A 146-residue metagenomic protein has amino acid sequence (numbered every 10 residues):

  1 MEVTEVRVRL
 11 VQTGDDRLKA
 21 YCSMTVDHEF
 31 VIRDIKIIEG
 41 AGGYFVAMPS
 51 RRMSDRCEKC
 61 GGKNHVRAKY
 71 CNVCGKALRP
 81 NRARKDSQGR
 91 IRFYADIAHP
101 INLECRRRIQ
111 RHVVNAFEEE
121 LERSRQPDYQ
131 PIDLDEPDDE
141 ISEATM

Functional and structural regions predicted by a protein language model:
M1-D34: Short, charged/polar N-terminal "headpieces" of proteins
L18, G43, A83-D138: Long, charge-rich boundary regions
F30-R51: A short, structured beta-strand/loop element
M53-S54, R67: Short metal-coordination and nucleic-acid-contact micro-motifs, chiefly zinc-binding Cys/His arrays
C57-C60, C71-C74: Short cysteine-rich clusters marking metal-coordination/redox-active sites
G61-N64, A77-L78: Cys/His-rich microdomains that often coordinate metals
G75-R84: Short Cys/His-rich micro-motifs in 6-15 aa windows
D139-M146: Long, low-complexity, intrinsically disordered segments
